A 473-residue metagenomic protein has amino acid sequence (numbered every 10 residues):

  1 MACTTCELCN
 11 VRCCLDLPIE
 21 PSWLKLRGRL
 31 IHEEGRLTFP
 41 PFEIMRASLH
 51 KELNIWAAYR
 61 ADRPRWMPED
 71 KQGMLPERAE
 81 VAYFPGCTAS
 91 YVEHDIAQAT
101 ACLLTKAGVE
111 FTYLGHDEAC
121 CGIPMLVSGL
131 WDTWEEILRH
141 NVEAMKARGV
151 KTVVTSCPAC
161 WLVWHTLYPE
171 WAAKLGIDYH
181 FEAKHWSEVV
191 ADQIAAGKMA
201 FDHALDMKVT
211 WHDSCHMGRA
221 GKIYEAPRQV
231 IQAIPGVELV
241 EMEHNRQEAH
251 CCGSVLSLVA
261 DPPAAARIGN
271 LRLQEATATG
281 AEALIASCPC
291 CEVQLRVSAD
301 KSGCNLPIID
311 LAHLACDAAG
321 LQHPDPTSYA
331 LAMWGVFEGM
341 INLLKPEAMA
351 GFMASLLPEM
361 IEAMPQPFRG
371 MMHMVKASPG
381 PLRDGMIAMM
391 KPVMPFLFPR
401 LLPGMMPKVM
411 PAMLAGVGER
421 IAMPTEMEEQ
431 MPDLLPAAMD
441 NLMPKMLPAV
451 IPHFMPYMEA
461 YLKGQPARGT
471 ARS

Functional and structural regions predicted by a protein language model:
M1-A172, A332-A348, F352-M360: Iron-sulfur-cluster electron-transfer modules
V81-Y83, V209, L284: Conserved hydrophobic helix-helix packing surfaces used for dimerization/oligomerization
D132-I137, K198-D213, L258-I268, D325-L344: A polyampholytic, Gly/Pro-enriched intrinsically disordered region
S156-A159, S187, C288: Helix N-cap/beta->alpha junction signal
L175-H203, H244-Q247, D300-E338: Short, flexible loop segments at boundaries between secondary-structure elements
A195-M199, V209, S214-P263, G351: Redox- and metal-dependent alpha/beta enzyme cores, enriched for Fe-S-associated oxidoreductases and cofactor-handling
P263-E282: A short, acidic, amphipathic alpha-helical segment used as a generic capping/interface helix at domain edges
L344, A348-T470: Amphipathic, rod-like alpha-helical scaffolds used for oligomerization/assembly
